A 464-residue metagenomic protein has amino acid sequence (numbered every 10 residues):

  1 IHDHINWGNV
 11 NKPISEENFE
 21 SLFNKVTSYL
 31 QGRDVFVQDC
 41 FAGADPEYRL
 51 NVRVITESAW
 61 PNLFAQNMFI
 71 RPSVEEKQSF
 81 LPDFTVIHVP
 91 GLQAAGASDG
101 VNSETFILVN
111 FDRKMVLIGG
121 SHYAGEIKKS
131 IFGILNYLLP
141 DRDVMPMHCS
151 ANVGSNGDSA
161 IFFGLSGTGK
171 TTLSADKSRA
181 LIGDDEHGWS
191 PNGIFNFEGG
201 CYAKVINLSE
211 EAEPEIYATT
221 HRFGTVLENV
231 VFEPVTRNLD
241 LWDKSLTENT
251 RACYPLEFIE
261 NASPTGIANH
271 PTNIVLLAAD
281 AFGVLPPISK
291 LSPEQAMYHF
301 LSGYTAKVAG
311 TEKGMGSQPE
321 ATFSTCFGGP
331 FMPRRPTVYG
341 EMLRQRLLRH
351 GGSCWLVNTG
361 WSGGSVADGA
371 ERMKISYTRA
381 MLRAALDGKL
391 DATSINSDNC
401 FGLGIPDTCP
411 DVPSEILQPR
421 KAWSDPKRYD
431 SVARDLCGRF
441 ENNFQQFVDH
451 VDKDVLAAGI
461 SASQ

Functional and structural regions predicted by a protein language model:
I1-S79, D83, S461: N-terminal accessory targeting/assembly segments
I1-W7, N110-M115, E320-C326: Gly-rich Lys/Arg/Thr-decorated short loops/hinges at beta-loop-alpha junctions or inter-strand turns that position
L81-F84, V89-L138: Charged, amphipathic alpha-helical linker segments immediately N-terminal to NTP-binding catalytic cores
P140, H148-L165, D176-K177, G188-A422 (+2 more regions): Glycine-rich, often acidic-flanked micro-motifs that create phosphate/phosphodiester-binding or positioning elements
K170: Conserved lysine of the Walker
L173: Hydrophobic positions on the alpha1 helix immediately C-terminal to the Walker A/P-loop
I416, K421-Q464: Generic C-terminus detector
